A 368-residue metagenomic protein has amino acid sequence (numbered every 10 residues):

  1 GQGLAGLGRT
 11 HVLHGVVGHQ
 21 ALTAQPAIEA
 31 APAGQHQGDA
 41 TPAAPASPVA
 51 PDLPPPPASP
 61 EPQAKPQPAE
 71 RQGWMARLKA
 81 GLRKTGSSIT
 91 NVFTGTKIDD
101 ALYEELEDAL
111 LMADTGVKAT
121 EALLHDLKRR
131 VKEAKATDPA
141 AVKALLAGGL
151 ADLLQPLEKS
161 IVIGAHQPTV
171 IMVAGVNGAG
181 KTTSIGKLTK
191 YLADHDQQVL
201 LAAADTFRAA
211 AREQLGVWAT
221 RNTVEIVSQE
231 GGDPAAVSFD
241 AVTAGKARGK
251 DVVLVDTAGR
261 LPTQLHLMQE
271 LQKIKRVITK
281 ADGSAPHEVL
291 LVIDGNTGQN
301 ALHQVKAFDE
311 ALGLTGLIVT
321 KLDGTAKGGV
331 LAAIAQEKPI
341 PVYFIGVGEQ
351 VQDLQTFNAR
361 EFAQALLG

Functional and structural regions predicted by a protein language model:
G1-G149: Non-catalytic terminal/linker segments enriched in charged/polar, low-complexity residues
K118-E121, A147-G368: P-loop/Walker A NTP-binding module and the surrounding RecA-like catalytic core of P-loop NTPases
